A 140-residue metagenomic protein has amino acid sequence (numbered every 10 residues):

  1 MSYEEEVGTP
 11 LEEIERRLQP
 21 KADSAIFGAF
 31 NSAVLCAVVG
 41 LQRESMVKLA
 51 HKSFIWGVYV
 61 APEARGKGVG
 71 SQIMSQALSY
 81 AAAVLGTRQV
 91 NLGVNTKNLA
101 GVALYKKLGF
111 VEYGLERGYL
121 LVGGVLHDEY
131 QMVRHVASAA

Functional and structural regions predicted by a protein language model:
M1-G57, A61-E63, M74-Q76, Y80 (+1 more regions): Acetyl-CoA-dependent GNAT
K21, H51-K52, G86, L126-D128: Residue-level preference for beta-strand/loop junctions
D23, A83, K106-K107: The C-terminal cap of the DNA-recognition helix in HTH/winged-HTH DNA-binding domains, marking the helix-to-coil
A33, A37, G68-G70, G109: Conserved phosphate-binding and hydrolysis motifs of nucleotide-dependent enzymes
K48, A61-S75, T96-A103, K107: Conserved glycine-rich acetyl-CoA-binding loop
M74, A81-G93: Conserved GNAT acetyl-CoA-binding A-motif
R88-N91, N95-V102, K107-L108, L115-A140: C-terminal "cap" of GNAT-fold acetyltransferases
